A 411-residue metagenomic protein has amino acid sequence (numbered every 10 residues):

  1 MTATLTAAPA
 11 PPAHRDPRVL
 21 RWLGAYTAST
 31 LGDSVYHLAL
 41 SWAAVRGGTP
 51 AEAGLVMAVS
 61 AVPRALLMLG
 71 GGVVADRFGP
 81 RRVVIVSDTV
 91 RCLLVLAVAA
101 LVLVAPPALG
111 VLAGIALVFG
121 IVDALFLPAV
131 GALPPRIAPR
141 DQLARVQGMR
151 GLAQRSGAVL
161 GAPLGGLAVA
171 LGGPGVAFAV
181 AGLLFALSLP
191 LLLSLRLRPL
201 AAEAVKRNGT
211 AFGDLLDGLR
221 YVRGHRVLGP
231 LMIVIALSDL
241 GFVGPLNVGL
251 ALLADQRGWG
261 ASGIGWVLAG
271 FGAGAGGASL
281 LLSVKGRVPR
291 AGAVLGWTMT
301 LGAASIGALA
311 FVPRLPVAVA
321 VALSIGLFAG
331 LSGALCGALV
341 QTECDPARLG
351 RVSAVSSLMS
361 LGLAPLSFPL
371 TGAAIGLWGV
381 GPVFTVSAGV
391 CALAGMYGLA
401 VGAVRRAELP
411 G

Functional and structural regions predicted by a protein language model:
M1-G411: Alpha-helical transmembrane-bundle signature of multi-pass membrane transport and export proteins
